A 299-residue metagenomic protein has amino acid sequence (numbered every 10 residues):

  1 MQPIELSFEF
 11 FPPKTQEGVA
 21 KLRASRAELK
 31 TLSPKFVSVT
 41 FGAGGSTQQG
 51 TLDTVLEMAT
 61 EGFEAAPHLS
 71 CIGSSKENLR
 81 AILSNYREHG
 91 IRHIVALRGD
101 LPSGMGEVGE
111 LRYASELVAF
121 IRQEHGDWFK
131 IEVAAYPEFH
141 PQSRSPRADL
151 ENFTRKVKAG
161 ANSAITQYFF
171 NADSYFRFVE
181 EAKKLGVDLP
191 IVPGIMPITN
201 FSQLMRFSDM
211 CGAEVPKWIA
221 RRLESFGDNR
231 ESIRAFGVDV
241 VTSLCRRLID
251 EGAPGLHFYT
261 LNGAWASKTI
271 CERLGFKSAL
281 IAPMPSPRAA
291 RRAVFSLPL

Functional and structural regions predicted by a protein language model:
Q2-E5, S33-F36, E61-A65, G90-R92 (+4 more regions): Short, well-ordered coil/turn segments that N-cap beta-strands
E5-K21, A43, A65-E77, E132-A148 (+1 more regions): Active-site mouth loops of central-metabolism enzymes
E9, V37, Y86, K156 (+3 more regions): Conserved, mostly hydrophobic/aromatic
Q16-L29, T51, K76-L83, S145-R155 (+1 more regions): Short, acidic/polar
E17, Y113-Y136, L185-V238, S243-L244 (+2 more regions): Active-site pocket-lining/capping segments in soluble small-molecule metabolic enzymes
G18-V19, G45-E57, S75-A81, L101-I121 (+4 more regions): Active-site-adjacent beta->alpha loops and helix N-cap segments on the catalytic face of soluble alpha/beta enzymes
S25-T40, K158: Catalytic domains of carbohydrate-active enzymes, especially glycoside hydrolases
F36-T47, L69-C71, V95-L97, N162-N171 (+1 more regions): Catalytic beta/alpha-barrel core
